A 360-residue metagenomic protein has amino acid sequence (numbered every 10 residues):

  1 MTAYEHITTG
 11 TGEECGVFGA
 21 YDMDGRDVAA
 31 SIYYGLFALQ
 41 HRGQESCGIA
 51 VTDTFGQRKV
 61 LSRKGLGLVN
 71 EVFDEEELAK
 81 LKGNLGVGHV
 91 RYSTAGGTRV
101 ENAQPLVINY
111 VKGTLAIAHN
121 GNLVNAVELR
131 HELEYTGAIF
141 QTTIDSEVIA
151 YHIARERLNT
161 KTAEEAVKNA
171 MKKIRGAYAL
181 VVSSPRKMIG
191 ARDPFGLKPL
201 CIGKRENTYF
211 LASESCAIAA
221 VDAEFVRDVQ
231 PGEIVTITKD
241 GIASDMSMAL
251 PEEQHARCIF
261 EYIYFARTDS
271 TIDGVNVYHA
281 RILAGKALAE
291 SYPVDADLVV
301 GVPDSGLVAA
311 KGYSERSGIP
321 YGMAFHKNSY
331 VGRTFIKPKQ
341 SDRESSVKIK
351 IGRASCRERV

Functional and structural regions predicted by a protein language model:
M1-P231, T236-A296, V302: Conserved short alpha-helical segments that host acidic/polar catalytic motifs at enzyme active sites
A138, N159-T160, P293-D297, E315-A324 (+1 more regions): Secondary-structure transition/capping motifs at alpha-helix termini and the adjoining loop/turn into the next element
V148-K161, K311-R333: Amphipathic alpha-helical
R192-D193, A309-G312: A short acidic (Asp/Glu
V300-A309: Glycine-rich phosphate-binding loops at beta-strand->alpha-helix junctions
G318-R359: Short, glycine/charge-rich flexible loops or terminal/linker lids adjacent to PRPP-binding catalytic cores
